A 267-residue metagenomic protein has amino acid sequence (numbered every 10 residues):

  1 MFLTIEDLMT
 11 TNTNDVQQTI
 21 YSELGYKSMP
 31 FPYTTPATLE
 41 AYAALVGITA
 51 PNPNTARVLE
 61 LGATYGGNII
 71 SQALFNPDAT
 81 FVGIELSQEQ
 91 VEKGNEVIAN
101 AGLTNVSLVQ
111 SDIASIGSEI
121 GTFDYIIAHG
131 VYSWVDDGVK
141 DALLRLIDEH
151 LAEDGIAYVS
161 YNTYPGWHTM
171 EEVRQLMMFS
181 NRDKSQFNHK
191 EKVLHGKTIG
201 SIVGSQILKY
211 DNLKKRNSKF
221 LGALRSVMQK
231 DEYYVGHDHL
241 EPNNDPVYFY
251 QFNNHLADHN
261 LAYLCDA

Functional and structural regions predicted by a protein language model:
E23, K27-A56, S71: Conserved alpha-helix/loop element of class I SAM-dependent methyltransferases that forms part of the SAM/SAH-binding
T55-T64: Conserved class I S-adenosyl-L-methionine
Y65-D78: Conserved SAM-binding loop of SAM-dependent methyltransferases across substrates and taxa, primarily the Class I
S87: Conserved SAM/SAH-binding beta-strand->alpha-helix loop
G102-I113: Conserved SAM-binding strand-loop segment of SAM-dependent methyltransferases
G117-I126: A short acidic, Gly/Pro-enriched loop at the edge of an enzyme's catalytic core that lines a small-molecule cofactor
D141-E153: A short glycine-rich, Lys/Arg-flanked "PGG" loop and its adjoining helix->strand segment in the class I
V159-F187, G200, S205-N212: Conserved class I S-adenosyl-L-methionine
